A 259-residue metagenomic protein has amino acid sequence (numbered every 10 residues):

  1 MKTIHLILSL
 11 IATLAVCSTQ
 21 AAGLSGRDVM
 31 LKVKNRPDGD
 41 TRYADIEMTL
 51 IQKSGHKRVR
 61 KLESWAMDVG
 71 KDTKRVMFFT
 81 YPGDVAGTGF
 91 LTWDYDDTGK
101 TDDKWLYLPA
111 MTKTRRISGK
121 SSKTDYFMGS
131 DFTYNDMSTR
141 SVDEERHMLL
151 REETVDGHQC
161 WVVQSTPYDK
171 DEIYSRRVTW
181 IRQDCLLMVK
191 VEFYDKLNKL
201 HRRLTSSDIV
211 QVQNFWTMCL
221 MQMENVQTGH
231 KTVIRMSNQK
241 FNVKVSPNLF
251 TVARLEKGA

Functional and structural regions predicted by a protein language model:
M1-L8: Bacterial N-terminal signal peptides that target proteins for export
C17-G23: Sec/Tat signal peptide C-region and signal peptidase I cleavage site
L24-A110: N-terminal mature ectodomain segment of secretory-pathway/periplasmic proteins
R27, R58, M137-L149, N198-R203: A short, amphipathic edge element
E63-A66, M148-T154, S207-I209: Short amphipathic beta-strand and strand-loop transition segments with alternating hydrophobic
T80, L91, D103-Y107, I117-S118 (+2 more regions): Gly/Pro-enriched, hydrophobic low-complexity segments that function as extracytoplasmic propeptides/linkers
T114: Phosphate-backbone binding interfaces of nucleic-acid-interacting proteins
G258-A259: Short, solvent-exposed mixed-charge patches
